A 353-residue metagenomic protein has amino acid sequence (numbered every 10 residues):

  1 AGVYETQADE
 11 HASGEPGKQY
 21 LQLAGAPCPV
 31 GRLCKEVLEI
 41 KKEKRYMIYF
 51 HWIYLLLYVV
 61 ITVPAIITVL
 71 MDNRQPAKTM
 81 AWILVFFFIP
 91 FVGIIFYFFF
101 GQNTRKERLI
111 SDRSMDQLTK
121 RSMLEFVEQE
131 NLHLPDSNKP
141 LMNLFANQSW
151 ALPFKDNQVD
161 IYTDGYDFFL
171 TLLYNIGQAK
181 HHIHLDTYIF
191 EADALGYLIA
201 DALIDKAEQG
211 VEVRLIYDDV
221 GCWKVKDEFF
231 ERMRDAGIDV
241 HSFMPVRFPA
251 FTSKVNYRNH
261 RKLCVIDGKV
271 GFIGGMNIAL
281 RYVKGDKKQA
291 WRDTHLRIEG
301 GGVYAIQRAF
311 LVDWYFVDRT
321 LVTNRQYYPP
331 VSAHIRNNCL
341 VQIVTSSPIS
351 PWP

Functional and structural regions predicted by a protein language model:
A1, T6-A8, A12-E15, A24-A26: Short linear motifs in low-complexity or flexible loops
T6, K35-P353: N-terminal localization/anchoring segments of enzymes in phospholipid and broader phosphate metabolism
K18: Short polybasic linear motifs
